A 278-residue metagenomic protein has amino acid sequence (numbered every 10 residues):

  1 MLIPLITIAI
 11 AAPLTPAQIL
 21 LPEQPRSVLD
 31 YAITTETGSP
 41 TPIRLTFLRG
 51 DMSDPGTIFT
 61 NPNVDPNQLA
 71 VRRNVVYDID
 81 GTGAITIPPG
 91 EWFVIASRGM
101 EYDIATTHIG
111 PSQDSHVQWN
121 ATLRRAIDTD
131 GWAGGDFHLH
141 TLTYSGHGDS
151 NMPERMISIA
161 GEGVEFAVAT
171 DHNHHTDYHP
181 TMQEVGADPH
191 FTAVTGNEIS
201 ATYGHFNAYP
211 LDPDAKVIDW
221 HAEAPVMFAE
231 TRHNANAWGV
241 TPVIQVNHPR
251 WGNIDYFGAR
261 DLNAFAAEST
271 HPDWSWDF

Functional and structural regions predicted by a protein language model:
M1-P13: Bacterial N-terminal signal peptides
L14, I19-L20: Hydrophobic/aromatic hotspots within intrinsically disordered, low-complexity regions
L20-P25, A32-F278: Extended, charged catalytic domains and RNA/DNA-binding interfaces, predominantly in divalent-metal-using enzymes
